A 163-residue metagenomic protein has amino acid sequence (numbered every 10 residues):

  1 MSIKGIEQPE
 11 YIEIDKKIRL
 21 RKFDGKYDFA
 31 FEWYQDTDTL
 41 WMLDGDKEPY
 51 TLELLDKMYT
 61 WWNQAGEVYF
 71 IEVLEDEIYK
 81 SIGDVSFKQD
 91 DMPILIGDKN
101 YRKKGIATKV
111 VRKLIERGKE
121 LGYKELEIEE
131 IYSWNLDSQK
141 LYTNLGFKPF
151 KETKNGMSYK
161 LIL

Functional and structural regions predicted by a protein language model:
M1-K57: A short, well-structured alpha-helix characteristic of acyl/acetyltransferase catalytic modules
M58-I71: A short helix-loop-beta-strand connector motif used in the catalytic cores of GNAT acetyltransferases and, in some
F70, I78-D91: Conserved beta-strand in the GNAT
E72, D91-I106, I131-Y132: A short, internal acetyl-CoA/4′-phosphopantetheine-binding micro-motif in the GNAT/acyltransferase core
K103-R117, Q139-N144: Conserved acetyl-CoA-binding loop-helix of GNAT-fold acetyltransferases
K124, E129, K148: Short acidic/polar active-site loop segments enriched in Thr and Asp
I128-Q139: Conserved beta-strand-loop-alpha-helix junction that forms the acyl-donor binding cleft
T143-T153: Conserved acetyl-CoA-binding loop of GNAT-fold acetyltransferases
